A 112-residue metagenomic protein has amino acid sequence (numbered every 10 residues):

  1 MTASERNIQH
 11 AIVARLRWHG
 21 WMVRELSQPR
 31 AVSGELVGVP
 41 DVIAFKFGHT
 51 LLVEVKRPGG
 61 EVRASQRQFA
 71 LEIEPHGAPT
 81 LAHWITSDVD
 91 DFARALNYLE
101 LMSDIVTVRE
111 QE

Functional and structural regions predicted by a protein language model:
M1-E112: Catalytic phosphate/metal-binding cores of nucleic-acid and nucleotide-processing enzymes, i.e., regions that mediate
